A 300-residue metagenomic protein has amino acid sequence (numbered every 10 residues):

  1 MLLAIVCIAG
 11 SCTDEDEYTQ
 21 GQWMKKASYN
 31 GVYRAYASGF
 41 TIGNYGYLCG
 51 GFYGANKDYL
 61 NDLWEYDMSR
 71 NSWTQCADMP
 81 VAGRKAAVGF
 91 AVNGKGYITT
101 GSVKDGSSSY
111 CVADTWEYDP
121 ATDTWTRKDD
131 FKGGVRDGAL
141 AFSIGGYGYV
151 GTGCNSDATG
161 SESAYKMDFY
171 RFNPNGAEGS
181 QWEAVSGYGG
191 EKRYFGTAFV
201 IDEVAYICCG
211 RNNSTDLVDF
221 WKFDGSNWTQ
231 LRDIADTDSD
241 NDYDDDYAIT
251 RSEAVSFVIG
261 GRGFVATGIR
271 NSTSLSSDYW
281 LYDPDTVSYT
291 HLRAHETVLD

Functional and structural regions predicted by a protein language model:
M1-L2: Sec-dependent signal peptide recognition, specifically the positively charged N-region followed immediately by
I5-Y33, F40-T41: Bacterial Sec-dependent N-terminal signal peptides
E17-W23, R70-T74, T122-T126, G176-E183 (+2 more regions): Beta-strand initiation motifs
A27-C49, L63, C76-T99, T115 (+7 more regions): Conserved short beta-strand element of beta-propeller blades
Y53-N56, V103-S107, N155-T159, N212-T215 (+1 more regions): Short glycine/acidic-enriched loop and turn motifs that connect beta-strands
N61-M68, V112-P120, K166-N175, V218-G225 (+1 more regions): Beta-propeller blade signature
H291-D300: Single conserved hydrophobic/aromatic residue that forms the stacking wall/gate of nucleotide- or nucleobase-binding
